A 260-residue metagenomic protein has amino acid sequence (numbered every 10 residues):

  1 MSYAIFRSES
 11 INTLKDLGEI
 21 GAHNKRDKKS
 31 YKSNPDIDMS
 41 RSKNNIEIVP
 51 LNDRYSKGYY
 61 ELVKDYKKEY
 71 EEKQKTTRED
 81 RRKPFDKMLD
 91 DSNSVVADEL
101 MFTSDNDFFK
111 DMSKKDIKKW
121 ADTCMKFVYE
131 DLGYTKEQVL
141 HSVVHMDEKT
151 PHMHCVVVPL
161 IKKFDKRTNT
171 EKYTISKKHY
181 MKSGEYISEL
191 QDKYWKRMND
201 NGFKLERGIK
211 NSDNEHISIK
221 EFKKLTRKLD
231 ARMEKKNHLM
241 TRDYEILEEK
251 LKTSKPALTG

Functional and structural regions predicted by a protein language model:
M1-G260: N-terminal nicking endonuclease/strand-transfer module with a His-rich metal-binding environment and a catalytic Tyr
